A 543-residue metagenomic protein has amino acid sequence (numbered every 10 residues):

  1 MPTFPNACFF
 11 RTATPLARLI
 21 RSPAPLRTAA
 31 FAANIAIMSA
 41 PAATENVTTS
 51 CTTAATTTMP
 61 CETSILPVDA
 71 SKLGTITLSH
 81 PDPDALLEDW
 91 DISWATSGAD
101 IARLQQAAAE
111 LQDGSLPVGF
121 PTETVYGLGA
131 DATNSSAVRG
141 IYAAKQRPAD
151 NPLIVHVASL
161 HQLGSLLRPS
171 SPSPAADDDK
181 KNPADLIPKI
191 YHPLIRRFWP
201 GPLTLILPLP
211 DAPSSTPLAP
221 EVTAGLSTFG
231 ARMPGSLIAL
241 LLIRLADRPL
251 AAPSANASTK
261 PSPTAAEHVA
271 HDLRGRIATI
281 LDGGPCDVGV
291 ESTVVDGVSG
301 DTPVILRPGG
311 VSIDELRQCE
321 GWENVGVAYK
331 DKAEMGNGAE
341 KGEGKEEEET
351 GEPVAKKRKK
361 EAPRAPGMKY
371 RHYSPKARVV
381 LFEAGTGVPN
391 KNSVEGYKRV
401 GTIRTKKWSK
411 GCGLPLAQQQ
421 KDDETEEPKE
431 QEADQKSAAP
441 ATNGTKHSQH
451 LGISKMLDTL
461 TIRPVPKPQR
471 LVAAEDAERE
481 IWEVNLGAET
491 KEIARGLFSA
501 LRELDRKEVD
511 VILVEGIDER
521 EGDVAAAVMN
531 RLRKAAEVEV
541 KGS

Functional and structural regions predicted by a protein language model:
P2-F10, L19-R21, A29-S543: Active-site-adjacent structural elements in enzyme catalytic cores
